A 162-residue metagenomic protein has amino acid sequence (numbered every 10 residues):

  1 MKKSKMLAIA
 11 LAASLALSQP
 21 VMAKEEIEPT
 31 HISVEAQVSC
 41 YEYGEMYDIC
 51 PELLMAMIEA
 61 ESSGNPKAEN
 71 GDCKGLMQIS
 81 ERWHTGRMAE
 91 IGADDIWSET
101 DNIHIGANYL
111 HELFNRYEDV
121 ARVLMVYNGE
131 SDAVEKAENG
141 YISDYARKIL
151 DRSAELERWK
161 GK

Functional and structural regions predicted by a protein language model:
K2-S39, Y43-Y47, N65, R82-K162: Non-catalytic cell-wall polysaccharide-engagement segments
I49-K74: Secreted/periplasmic proteins that engage bacterial cell-wall peptidoglycan
A56, L76-Q78, V123: Structural recognition of the beta-strand scaffold that forms the well-ordered cores of secreted hydrolase catalytic
I58, D72, S80-W83, N128: A mature extracytoplasmic/lumenal domain signature
C73-L76, S143-Y145: Glycine-rich, phosphate-binding/catalytic loops in enzymes
